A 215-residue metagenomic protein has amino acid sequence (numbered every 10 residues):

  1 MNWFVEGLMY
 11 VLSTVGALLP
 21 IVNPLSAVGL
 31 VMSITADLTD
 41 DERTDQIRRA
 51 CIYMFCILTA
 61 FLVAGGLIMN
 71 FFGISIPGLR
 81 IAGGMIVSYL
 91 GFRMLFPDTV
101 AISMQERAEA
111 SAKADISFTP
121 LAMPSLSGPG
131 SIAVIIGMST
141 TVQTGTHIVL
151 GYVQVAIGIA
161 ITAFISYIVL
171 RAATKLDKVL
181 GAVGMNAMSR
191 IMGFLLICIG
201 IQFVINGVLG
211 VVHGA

Functional and structural regions predicted by a protein language model:
M1-P20, P97, M104-A122: Small-residue-enriched transmembrane helix starts and helix-helix packing motifs in multi-pass inner-membrane proteins
M1-V15, N70-I81, T144-G158, V212-A215: Interfacial loop-to-helix junctions that mark the boundaries of transmembrane helices in multi-pass membrane
Y10-L62: Juxtamembrane transmembrane-helix termini in multi-pass membrane transport proteins
L19, V28-I34, T119-P124, I132-T144: Generic transmembrane alpha-helix signature in multi-pass membrane proteins, especially transporters/channels
T39, A60-G83, I165-G210: Transmembrane-helix boundary and interhelical-loop signature of multi-pass inner-membrane proteins
T39-I52, T146-I157, N186: Membrane-interface alpha-helices at helix entry/exit sites of multi-pass transporters
T44-D98: Membrane helix-loop-helix hairpins that form the core translocation module of multi-pass transporters
I86-R107, I199-G210: Transmembrane helix exit motif
